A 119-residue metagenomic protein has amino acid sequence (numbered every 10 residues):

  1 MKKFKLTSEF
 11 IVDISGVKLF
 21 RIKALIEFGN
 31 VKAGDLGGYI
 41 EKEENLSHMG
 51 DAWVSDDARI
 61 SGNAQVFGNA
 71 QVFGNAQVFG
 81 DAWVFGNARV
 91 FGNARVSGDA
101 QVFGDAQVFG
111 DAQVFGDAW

Functional and structural regions predicted by a protein language model:
M1-M49: Terminal amphipathic alpha-helical/low-complexity segments used for targeting or macromolecular assembly
S47-W119: A detector of tandem-repeat and repeat-rich interaction/domain scaffolds
